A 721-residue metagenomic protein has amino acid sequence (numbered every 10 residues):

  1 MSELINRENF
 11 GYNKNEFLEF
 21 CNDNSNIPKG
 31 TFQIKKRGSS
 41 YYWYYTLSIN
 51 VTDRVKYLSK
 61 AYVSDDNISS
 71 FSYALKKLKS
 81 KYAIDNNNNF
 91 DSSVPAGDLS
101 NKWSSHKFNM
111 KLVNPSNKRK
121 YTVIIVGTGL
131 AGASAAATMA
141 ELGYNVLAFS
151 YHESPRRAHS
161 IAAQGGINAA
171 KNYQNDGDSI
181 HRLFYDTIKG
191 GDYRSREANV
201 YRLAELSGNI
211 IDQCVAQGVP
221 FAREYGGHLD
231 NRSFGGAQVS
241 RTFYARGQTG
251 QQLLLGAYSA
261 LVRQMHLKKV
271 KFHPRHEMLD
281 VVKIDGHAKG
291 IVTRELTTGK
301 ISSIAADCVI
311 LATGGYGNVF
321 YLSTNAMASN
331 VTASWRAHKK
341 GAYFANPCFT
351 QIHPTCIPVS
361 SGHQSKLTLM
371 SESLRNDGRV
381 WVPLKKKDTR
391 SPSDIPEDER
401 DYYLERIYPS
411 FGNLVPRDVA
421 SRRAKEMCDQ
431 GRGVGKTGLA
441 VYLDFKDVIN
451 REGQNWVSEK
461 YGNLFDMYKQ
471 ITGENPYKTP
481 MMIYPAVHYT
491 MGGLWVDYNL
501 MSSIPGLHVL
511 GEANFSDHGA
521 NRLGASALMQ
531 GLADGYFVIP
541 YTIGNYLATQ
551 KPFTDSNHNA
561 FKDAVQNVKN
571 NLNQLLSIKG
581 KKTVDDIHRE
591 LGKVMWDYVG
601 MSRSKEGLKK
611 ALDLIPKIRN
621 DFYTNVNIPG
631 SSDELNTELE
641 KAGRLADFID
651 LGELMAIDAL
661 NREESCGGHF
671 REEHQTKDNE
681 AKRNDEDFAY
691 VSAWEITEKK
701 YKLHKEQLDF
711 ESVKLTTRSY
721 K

Functional and structural regions predicted by a protein language model:
N88-V123, E141: Extreme N-terminal leader/targeting segments of oxidoreductases
R119-Y121, T298-C308, S503: Core beta-strand elements of the Rossmann-like FAD/NAD(P) dinucleotide-binding domain in flavoenzyme oxidoreductases
V123-A148: N-terminal Rossmann-like FAD-binding beta1-loop-alpha1 element of flavoenzymes
E141-A163: Glycine-rich FAD pyrophosphate-binding loop
Q213-K300, C356-L367: Conserved redox-cofactor binding core of oxidoreductases
C308-H363, L367, N521-Y541: Glycine-rich loop(s) and the adjacent beta-strand/alpha-helix scaffold that form part
R336, Y343-Q470, Y541-G544: An anion/pyrophosphate-binding glycine-rich loop and adjacent beta-alpha core in soluble alpha-beta enzymes
N545-E634: Long, amphipathic alpha-helical stalk/connector segments used for oligomerization, subunit docking, or mechanical
